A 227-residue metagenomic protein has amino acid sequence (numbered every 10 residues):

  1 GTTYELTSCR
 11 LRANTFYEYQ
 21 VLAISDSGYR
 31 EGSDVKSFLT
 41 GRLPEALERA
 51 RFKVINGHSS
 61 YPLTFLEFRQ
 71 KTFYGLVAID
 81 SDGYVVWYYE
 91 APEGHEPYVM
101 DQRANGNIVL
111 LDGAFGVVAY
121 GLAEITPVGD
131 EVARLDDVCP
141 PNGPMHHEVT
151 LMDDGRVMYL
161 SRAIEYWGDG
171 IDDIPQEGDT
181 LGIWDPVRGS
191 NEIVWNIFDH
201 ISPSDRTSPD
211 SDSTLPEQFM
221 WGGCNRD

Functional and structural regions predicted by a protein language model:
T2-T7: Short S/T/G- and acidic-enriched coil/turn segments that sit immediately N-terminal to beta-strands in beta-sandwich
R12, F16, L22-D227: Histidine-/acidic-rich catalytic cores in large beta-rich domains
